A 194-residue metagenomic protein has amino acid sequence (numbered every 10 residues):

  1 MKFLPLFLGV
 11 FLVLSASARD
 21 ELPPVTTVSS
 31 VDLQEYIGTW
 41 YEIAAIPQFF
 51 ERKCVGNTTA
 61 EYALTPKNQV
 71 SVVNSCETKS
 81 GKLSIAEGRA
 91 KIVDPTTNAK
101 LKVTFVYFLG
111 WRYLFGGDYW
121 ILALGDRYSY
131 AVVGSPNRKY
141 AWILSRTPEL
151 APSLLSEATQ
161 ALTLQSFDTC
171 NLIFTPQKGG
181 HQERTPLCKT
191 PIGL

Functional and structural regions predicted by a protein language model:
F3-L194: A beta-rich soluble binding module of mature secreted/lumenal proteins
